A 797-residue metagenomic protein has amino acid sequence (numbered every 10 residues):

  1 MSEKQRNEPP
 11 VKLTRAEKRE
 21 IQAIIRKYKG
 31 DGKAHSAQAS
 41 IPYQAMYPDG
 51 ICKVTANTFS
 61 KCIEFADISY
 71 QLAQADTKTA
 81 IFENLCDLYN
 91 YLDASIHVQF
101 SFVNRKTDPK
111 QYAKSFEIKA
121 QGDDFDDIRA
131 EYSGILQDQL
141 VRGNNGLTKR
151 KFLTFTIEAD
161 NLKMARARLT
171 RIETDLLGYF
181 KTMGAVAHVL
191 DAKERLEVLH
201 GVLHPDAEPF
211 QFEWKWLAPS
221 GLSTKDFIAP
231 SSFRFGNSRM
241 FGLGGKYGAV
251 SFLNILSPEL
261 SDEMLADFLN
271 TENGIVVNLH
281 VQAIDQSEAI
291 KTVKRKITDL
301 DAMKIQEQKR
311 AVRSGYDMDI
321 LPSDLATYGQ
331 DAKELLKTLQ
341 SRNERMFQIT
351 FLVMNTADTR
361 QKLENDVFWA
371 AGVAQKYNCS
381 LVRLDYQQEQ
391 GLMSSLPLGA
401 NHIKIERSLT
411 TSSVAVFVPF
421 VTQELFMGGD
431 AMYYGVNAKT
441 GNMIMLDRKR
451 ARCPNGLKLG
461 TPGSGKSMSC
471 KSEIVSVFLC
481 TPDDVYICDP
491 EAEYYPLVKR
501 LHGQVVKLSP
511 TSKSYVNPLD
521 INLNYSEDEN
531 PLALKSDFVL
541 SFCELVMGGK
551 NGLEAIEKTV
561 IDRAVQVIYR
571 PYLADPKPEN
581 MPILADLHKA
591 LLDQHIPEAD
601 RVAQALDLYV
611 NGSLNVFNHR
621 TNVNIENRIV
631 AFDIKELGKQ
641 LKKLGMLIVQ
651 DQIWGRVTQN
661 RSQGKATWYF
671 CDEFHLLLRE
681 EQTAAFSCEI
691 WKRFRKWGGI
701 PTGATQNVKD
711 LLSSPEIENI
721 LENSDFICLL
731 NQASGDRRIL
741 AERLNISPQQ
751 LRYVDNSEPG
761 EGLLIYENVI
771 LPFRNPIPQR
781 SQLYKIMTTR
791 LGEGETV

Functional and structural regions predicted by a protein language model:
S2-T422: Extended, folded cores of ATP/NTP-driven motor/assembly subunits in large transport and secretion machines
I68, A75-A94, R105, D267-L269 (+11 more regions): P-loop NTPase motor domains
K458: Hydrophobic anchor at the beta1->P-loop junction of P-loop NTPases
K466: Conserved lysine of the Walker
S469: Hydrophobic positions on the alpha1 helix immediately C-terminal to the Walker A/P-loop
S476-Y486: Post-Walker A helix-loop "phosphate-sensing" segment adjacent to the P-loop in P-loop NTPases
H502-V506, E716-L729: A short helix-turn-beta junction within AAA+ P-loop NTPase domains corresponding to the substrate/partner-engaging
L744-T796: Conserved P-loop NTPase
